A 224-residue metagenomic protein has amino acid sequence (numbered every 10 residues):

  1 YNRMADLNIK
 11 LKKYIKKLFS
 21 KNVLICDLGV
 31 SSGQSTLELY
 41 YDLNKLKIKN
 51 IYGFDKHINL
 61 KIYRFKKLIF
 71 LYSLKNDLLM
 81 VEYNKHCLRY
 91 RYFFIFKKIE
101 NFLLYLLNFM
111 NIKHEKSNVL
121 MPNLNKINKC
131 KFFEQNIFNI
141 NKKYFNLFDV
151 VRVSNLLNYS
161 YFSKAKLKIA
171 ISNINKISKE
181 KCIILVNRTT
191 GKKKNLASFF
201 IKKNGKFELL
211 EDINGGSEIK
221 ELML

Functional and structural regions predicted by a protein language model:
Y1-S20, Y41, I62-L68: Class I SAM-dependent methyltransferase Rossmann-like catalytic core, especially the SAM/SAH-binding loop
N22-S32: Conserved class I S-adenosyl-L-methionine
S32-L46: Conserved SAM-binding loop of SAM-dependent methyltransferases across substrates and taxa, primarily the Class I
N44-N128: Class I S-adenosyl-L-methionine-dependent methyltransferase module
I140-V151: A short acidic, Gly/Pro-enriched loop at the edge of an enzyme's catalytic core that lines a small-molecule cofactor
K166-E180: A short glycine-rich, Lys/Arg-flanked "PGG" loop and its adjoining helix->strand segment in the class I
E180-T189: Conserved beta-strand signature within the Rossmann-like core of class I S-adenosyl-L-methionine
G191-L224: Class I S-adenosyl-L-methionine
